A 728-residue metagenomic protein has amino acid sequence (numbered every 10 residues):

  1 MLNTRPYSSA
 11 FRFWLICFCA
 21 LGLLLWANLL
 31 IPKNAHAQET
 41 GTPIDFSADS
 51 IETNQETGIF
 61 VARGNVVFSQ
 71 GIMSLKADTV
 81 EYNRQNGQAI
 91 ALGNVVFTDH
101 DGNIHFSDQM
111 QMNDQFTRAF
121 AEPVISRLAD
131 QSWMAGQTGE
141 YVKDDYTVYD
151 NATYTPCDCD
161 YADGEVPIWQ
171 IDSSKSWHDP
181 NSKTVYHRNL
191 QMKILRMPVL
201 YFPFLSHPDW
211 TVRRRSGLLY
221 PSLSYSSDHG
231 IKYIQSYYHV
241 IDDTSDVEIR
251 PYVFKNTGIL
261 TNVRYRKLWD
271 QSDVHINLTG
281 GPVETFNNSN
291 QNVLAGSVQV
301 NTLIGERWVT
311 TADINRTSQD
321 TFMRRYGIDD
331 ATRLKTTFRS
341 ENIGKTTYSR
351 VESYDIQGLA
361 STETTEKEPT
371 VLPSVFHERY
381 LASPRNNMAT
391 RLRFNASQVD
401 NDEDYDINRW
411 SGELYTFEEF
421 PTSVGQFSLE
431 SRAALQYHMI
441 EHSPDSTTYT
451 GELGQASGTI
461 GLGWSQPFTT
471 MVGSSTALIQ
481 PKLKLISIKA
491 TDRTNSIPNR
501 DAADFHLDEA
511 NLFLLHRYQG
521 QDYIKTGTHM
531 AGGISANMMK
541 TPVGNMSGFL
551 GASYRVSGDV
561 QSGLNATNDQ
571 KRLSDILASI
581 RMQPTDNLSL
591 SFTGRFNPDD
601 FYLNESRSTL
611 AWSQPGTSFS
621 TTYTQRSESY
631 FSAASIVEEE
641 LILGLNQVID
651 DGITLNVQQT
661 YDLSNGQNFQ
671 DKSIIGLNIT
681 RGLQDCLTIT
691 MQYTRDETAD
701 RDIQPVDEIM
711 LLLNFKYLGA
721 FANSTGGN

Functional and structural regions predicted by a protein language model:
M1-R12: N-terminal secretory signal peptides that target proteins for export/translocation
S8, F18-A20, L687: Secreted/luminal cysteine- and crosslink-motif detector
S9-A10, L29, G41: Compositionally biased regions
W14-N28: Bacterial N-terminal signal peptides
I31, H36-Q38, G230, D242: Immediate N-terminus of the mature polypeptide
N34-N151, Q170-V185, I249: N-terminal amphipathic/hydrophobic interface segments
Q109-M112, F116-F120, I125-T155, D160-I171 (+2 more regions): Outer-membrane beta-barrel proteins and related beta-barrel translocases across Gram-negative bacteria
